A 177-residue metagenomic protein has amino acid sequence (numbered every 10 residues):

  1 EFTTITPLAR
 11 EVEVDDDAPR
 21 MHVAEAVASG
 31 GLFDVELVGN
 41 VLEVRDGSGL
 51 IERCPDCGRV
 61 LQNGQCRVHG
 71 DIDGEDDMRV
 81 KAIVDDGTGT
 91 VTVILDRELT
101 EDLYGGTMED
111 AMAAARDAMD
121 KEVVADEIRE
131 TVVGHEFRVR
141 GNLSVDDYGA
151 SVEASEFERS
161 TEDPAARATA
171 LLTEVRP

Functional and structural regions predicted by a protein language model:
E1-P177: Single-stranded nucleic acid-binding proteins centered on OB/S1-type folds and their adjacent low-complexity
